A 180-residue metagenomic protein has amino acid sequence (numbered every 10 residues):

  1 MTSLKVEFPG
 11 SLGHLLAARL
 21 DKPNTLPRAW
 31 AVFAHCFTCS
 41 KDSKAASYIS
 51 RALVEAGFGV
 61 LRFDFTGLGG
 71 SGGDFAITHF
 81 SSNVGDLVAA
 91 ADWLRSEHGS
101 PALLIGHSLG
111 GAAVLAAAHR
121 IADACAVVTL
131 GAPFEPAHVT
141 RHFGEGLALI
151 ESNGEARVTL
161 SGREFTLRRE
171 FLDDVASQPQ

Functional and structural regions predicted by a protein language model:
M1-L26: N-terminal cap/lid segment of alpha/beta-hydrolase-fold proteins
G13-L16, L103, A112, A118-Q180: The alpha/beta-hydrolase serine catalytic core
R28-C36: Short beta-strand element of the alpha/beta-hydrolase
F37-S50: The serine-hydrolase catalytic nucleophile loop
A45, I77-E97: Alpha/beta-hydrolase active-site loop
S50-G72: Conserved alpha/beta-hydrolase
E97-S108: Alpha/beta-hydrolase fold nucleophile elbow
